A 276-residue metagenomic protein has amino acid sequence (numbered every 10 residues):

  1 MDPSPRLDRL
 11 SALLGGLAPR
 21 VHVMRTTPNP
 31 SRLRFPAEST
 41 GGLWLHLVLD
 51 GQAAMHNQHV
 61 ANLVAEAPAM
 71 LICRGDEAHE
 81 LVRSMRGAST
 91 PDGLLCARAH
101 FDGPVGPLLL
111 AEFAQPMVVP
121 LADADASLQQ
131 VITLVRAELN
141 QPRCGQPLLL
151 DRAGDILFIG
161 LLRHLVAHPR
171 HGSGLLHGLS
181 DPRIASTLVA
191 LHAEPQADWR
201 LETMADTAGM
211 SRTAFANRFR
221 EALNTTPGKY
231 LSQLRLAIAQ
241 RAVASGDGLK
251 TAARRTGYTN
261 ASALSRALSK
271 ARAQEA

Functional and structural regions predicted by a protein language model:
M1-L33: Extended boundary segments
S4-L17, C73-N140, L165-H168: A hydrophobic/aromatic-rich effector-binding and dimerization subdomain of bacterial HTH-type transcriptional regulators
H22-Q115: N-terminal regulatory/effector-sensing and dimerization cores that precede helix-turn-helix DNA-binding domains
M117-A126, L139-D151, F158-A197, E202-A208 (+2 more regions): Short, Lys/Arg-enriched, Trp-marked, Pro/Gly-tolerant hinge/linker segments that flank
V189, A193, D198-T203, M210-S211 (+2 more regions): Terminal helix-turn-helix DNA-binding modules in bacterial transcription factors
